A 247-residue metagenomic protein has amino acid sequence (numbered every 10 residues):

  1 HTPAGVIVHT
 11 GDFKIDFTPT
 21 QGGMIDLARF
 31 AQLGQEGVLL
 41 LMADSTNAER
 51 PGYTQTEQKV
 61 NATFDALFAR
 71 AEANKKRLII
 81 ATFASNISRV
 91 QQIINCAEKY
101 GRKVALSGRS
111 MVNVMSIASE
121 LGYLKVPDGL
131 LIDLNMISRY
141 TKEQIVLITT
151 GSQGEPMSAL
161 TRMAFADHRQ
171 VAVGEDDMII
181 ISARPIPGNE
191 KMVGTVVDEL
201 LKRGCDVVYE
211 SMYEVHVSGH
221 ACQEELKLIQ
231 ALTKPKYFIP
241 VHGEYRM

Functional and structural regions predicted by a protein language model:
H1-R139, S158-A172, K191-T195: His/Asp/Glu-rich metal-coordinating catalytic cores of metallo-dependent phosphodiesterases/hydrolases acting on
S88-N95, K99, A118-M247: C-terminal regulatory/interaction regions
